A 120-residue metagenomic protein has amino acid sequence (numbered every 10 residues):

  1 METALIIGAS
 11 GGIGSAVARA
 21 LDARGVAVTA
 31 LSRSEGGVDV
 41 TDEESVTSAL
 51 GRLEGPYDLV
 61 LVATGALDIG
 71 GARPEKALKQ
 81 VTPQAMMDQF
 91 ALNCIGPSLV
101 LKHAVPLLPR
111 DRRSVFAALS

Functional and structural regions predicted by a protein language model:
I6-I7, V62-A63, S114-L119: Structural signature of the Rossmann-like NAD(P)-dependent dehydrogenase/reductase core
I7-A20: N-terminal Rossmann NAD(P)H-binding glycine-rich loop of SDR-like oxidoreductase domains
A30-E35, V40: N-terminal Rossmann-fold cofactor-binding loop
V40-Y57: Conserved Rossmann-fold cofactor-binding substructure of NAD(P)-dependent oxidoreductases
L61-E75: Conserved NAD(P)H cofactor-binding loop of Rossmann-fold oxidoreductase domains
A72, L108-S120: Active-site loop of short-chain dehydrogenase/reductase
K79-S98: Catalytic Tyr-X3-Lys loop
G96, V100-A104, L108: Hydrophobic positions on the long internal alpha-helix of Rossmann-like NAD(P)-dependent oxidoreductase domains
